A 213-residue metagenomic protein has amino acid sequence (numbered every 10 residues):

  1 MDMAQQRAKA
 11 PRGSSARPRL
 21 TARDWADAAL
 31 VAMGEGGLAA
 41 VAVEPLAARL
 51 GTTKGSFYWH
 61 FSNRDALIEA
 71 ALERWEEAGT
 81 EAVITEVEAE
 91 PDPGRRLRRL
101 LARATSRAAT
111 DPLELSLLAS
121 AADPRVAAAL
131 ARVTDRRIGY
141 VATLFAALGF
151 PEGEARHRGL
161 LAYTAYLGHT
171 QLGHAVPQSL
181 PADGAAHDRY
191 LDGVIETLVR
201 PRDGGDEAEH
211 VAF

Functional and structural regions predicted by a protein language model:
M1-L20, D203-F213: N-terminal intrinsically disordered/low-complexity leader segments
D24, A28-A70: Helix-turn-helix
D24, A28-G36, A82-E86, S116 (+1 more regions): Solvent-exposed, amphipathic alpha-helical segments
A70, E81-E114, A162: Hydrophobic alpha-helical connector segments
E76-E77: Generic helix N-cap/helix-start motif at coil->alpha-helix transitions
R107-A131, A175: Amphipathic alpha-helical segments used for helix-helix packing
A127, A131, A146-F213: Hydrophobic/aromatic-rich alpha-helical bundle segments in the mid-to-C-terminal region
A129-R136, Y140: Short, solvent-exposed amphipathic helices
